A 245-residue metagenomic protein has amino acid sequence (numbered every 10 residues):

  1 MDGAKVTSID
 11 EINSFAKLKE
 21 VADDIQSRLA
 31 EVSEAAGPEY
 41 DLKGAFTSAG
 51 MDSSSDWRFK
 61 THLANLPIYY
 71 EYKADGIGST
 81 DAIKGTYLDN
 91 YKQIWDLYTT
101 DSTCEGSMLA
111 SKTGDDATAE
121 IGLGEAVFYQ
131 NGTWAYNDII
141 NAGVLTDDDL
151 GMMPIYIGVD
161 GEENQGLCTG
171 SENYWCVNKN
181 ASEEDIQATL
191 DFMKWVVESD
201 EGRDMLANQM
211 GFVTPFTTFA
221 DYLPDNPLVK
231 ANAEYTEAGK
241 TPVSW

Functional and structural regions predicted by a protein language model:
G3, T7-D10, G50-S53, I68-Q93 (+4 more regions): Short, solvent-exposed loop/beta-turn-alpha elements that line the ligand-binding surface or hinge of extracytoplasmic
I12-L18, M108-L123: Short helix-initiation/N-cap motifs at beta->coil->alpha
A16-S79, A126: Extracytoplasmic/periplasmic solute-binding protein
K19-D23, A74-S111: Glycine-centered hinge/linker elements that transmit conformational signals in sensory and ligand-binding systems
G114, N131-Y136, I155, S171-N173: Beta->alpha turn/N-cap motifs
V127-N131, G151: Paired acidic/hydrophobic, glycine-rich loop segments that form the ligand-binding mouth/hinge of periplasmic-binding
A142-G211: Extracytoplasmic/periplasmic substrate-recognition and gating elements
M153-I157, L206-W245: Long, aromatic- and glycine/proline-rich binding clefts that accommodate carbohydrate-like moieties
